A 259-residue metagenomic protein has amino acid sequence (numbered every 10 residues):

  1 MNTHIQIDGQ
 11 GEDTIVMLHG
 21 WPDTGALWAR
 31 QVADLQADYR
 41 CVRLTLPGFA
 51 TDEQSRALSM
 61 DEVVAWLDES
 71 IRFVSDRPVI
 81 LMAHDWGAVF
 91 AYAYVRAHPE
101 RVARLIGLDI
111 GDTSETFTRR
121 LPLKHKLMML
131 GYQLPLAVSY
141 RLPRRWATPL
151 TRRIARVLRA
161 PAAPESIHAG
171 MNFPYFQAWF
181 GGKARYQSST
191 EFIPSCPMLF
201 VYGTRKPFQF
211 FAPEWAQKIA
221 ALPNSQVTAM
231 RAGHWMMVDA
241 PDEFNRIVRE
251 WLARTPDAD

Functional and structural regions predicted by a protein language model:
M1-I7: A short loop-to-beta-strand scaffold at the N-terminal edge of the catalytic core in hydrolase folds
I5, H19-G20, W28, L35 (+6 more regions): Generic structural signal for small/hydrophobic residues in well-ordered secondary structure, especially within
I7-T51: Conserved HGGG/HGGXW glycine-rich cap/lid loop of the alpha/beta-hydrolase fold
G9-Q10, I71-R77, W251, T255: Glycine-rich phosphate-binding loop signature in dinucleotide/nucleotide-binding domains
D23, L58, E62, D239: Residue-level signal for the nucleotide or nucleotide-sugar donor/cofactor binding architecture
Q31, Y94, I247-W251: Hydrophobic residues on the short alpha-helix immediately C-terminal to a glycine-rich phosphate/catalytic loop
V42, F49-S75, V79-M82, W86-A229: Flexible "cap/lid" subdomain of the alpha/beta-hydrolase fold that forms the substrate-access gate
A232-P241, N245: Catalytic histidine-centered segment of alpha/beta-hydrolase-like enzymes
